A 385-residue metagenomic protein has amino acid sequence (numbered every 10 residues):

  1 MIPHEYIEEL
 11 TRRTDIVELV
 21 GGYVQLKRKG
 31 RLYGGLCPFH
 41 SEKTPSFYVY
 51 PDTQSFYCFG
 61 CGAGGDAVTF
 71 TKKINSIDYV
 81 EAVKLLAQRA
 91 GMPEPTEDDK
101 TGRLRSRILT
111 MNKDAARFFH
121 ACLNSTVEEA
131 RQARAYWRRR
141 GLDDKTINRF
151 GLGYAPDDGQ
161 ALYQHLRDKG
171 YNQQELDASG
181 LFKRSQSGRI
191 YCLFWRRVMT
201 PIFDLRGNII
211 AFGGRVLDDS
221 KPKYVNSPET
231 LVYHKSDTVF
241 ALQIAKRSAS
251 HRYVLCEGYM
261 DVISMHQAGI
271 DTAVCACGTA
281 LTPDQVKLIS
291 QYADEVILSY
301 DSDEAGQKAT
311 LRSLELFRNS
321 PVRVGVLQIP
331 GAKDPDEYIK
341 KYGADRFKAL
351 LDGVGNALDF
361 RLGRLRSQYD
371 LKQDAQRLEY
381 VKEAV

Functional and structural regions predicted by a protein language model:
M1-D99, A155-D157, Y342, A349: N-terminal structured subdomain of primase-like DNA metabolism proteins
I2, T14, K29, T101-A115 (+3 more regions): Phosphate-handling DNA/RNA-contact segment within nucleic-acid enzymes
C37, S55-G62, V68, A305 (+1 more regions): Modules that initiate DNA replication and primer synthesis
K73-A82, L86-A87, L193-G214, E337-I339 (+1 more regions): Structured, non-catalytic alpha/beta "coupling" segments that mediate domain-domain communication and provide generic
E81-A135: Conserved active-site segments centered on acidic
M260, L281, Y300-T310, Q328 (+1 more regions): Acidic, metal-coordinating catalytic cores used for nucleic-acid/nucleotide bond scission and strand-transfer chemistry
V322-V385: C-terminal or mid-to-C-terminal helical accessory/interaction module adjacent to the motor/catalytic core
